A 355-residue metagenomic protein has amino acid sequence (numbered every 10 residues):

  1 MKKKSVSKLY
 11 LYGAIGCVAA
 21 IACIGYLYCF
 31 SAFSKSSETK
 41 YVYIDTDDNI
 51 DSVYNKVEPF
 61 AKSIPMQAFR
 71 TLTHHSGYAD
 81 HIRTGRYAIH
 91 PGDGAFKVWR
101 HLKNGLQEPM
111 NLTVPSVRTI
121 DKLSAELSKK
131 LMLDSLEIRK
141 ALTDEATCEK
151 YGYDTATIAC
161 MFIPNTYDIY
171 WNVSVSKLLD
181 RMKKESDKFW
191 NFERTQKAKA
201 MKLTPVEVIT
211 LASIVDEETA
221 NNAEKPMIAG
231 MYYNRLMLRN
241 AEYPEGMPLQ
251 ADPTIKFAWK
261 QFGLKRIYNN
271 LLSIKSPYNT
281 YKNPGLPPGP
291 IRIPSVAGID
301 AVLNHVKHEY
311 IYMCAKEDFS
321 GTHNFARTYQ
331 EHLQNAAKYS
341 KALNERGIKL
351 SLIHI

Functional and structural regions predicted by a protein language model:
K2-Y41: N-terminal type II signal-anchor transmembrane helix that functions as the membrane-insertion/stop-transfer segment
A14-C17, Y26, R86, Y153 (+2 more regions): Intrinsically disordered, low-complexity regions
Y26, A32-E193: Signal peptide-directed extracytoplasmic domains
A125, M132-L136, T147-L352: Bacterial extracytoplasmic/cell-wall-associated proteins, especially those involved in peptidoglycan
